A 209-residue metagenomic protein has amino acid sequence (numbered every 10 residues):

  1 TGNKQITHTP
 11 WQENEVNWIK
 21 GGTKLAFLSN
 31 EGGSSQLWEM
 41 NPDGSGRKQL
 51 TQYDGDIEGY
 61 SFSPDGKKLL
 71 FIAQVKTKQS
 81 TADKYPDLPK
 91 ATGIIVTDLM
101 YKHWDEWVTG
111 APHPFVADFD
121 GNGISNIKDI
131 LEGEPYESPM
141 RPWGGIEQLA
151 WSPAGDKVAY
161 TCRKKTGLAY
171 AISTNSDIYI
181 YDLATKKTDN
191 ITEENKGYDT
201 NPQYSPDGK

Functional and structural regions predicted by a protein language model:
T1, Q74-G133, T161-K164, L168-Y179: Predominantly five- to eight-bladed beta-propeller fold
N3-K4, K48, S125-K128, D189: A structural motif specific to WD40 beta-propellers
K4, N14-E15, S34-S35: Short active-site-adjacent helix-start/loop capping segments
P10-L28, R47, D54-L69, Y101-P114 (+5 more regions): Conserved beta-propeller blade repeats
I19-Q49, S80: A generic tandem-repeat structural signature
E31, G66, I72-V75, D120: Short, flexible active-site-adjacent loop segments at beta-strand->alpha-helix junctions, enriched in small/polar
N41-S45, F119-G123, D182-K186: Short loop/turn segments that connect beta-strands within beta-propeller blades
